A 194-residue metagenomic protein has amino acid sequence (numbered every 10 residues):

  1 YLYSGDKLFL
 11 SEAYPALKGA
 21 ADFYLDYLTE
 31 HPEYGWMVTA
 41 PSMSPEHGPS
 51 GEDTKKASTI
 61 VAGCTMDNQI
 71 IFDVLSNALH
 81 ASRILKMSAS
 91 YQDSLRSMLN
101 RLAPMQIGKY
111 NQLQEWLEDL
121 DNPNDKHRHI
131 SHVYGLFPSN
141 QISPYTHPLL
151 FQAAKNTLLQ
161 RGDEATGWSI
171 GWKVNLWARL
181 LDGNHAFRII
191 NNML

Functional and structural regions predicted by a protein language model:
L2-Y3, K7-P15, T65-L194: Active-site core of glycosidic bond-cleaving carbohydrate-active enzymes
G19-A81: Acidic/histidine-rich catalytic neighborhood
